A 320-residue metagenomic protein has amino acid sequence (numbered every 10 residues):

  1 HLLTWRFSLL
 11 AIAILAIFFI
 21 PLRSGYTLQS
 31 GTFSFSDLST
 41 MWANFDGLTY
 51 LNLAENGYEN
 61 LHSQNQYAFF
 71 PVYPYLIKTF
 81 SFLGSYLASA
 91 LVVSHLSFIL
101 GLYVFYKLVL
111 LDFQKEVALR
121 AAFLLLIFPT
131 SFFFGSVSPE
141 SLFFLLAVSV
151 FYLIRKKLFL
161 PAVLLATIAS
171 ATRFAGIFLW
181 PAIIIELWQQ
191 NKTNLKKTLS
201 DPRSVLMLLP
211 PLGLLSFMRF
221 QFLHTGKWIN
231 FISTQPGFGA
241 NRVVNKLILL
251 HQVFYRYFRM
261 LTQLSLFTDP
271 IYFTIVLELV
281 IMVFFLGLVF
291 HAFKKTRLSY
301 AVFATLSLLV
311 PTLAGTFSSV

Functional and structural regions predicted by a protein language model:
S8-Y26, W42, A169, W180-Q189 (+2 more regions): Membrane-lumen/periplasm interface segments of specific transmembrane helices in polyprenyl phosphate-linked
M41-S85, Q252-Y257: Short hydrophobic/aromatic helix or loop-helix immediately within or flanking a transmembrane segment in polytopic
Y67-P71, Y75, L83-L100, T268-L279: Loop-to-helix entry region of an early transmembrane alpha helix in multi-pass inner-membrane enzymes
K78-T79, V92-D112, F284-F290: Transmembrane-helix motifs of polytopic, lipid-linked glycan transferases
S85-S89, F105-I127, L298-V302: Transmembrane-helix signature of polytopic, membrane-embedded enzymes that assemble or transfer cell-envelope glycans
V104, L124-I127, L142-P161: Specific aromatic-rich, kink-prone transmembrane helix
A118-F128, A166-S170, S307: Short helix- or helix-capping micro-motifs that position conserved polar/aromatic residues at function-defining sites
S136-L142: Short acidic/glycine- and proline-prone juxtamembrane loop motifs at membrane-interface regions of multi-pass membrane
